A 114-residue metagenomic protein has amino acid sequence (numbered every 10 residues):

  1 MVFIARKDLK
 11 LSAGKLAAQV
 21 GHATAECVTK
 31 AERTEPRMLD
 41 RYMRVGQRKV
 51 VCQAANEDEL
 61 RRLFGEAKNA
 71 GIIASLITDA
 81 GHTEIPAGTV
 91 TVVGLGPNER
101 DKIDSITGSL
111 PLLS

Functional and structural regions predicted by a protein language model:
M1-T34: Glycine- and Gly-Pro-enriched alpha-helical subdomains that act as flexible, kink-prone "lid/hinge" or packing modules
V2-I4, M43-A55, K68-S114: Short basic, glycine-rich beta-strand/loop surfaces that mediate nucleic-acid
K15, Q19, A55-D58, D101: Conserved active-site and cofactor/substrate-binding residues in soluble primary-metabolism enzymes
G21, E26-E57, N69: Compact, glycine-rich, soluble single-domain proteins
D58-F64: Short amphipathic alpha-helices within nucleic acid-binding modules
